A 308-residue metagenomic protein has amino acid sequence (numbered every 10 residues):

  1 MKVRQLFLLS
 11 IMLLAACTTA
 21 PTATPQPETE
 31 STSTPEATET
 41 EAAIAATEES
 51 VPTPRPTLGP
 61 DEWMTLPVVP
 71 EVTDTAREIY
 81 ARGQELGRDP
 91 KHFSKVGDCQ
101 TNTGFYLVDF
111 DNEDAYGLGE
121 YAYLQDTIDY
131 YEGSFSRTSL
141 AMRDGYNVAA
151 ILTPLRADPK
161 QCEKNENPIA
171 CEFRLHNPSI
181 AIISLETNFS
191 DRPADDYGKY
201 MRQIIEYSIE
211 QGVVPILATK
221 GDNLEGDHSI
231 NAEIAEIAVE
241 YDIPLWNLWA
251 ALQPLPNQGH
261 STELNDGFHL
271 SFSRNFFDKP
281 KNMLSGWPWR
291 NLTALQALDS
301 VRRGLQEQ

Functional and structural regions predicted by a protein language model:
M1-F7: Bacterial N-terminal signal peptides that target proteins for export
L9-M12, A16-P67, E71: Ser/Thr-rich, Proline-interspersed low-complexity disordered segments
V51-N102: N-terminal module-boundary/linker segments of secreted carbohydrate-active enzymes
G83-D196: Conserved SGNH/GDSL esterase-like catalytic core that processes O-acyl groups on lipids and polysaccharides
D89-H92, H176-I182, I209-I216, Y241-P244: Loop/turn elements at helix/coil->beta-strand transitions in domains of secreted/extracellular proteins
V96-C99, I183-N188, A218-D222, N247-L252: Active-site-proximal beta-strand/loop segments in catalytic clefts of secreted hydrolases
I182, N188-F189, R202-I234: Active-site segments of SGNH/GDSL-like serine hydrolases that catalyze O-acetyl group transfer/hydrolysis on lipids
D222-Q308: Catalytic His-Asp segment of secreted/periplasmic serine-dependent ester chemistry enzymes
